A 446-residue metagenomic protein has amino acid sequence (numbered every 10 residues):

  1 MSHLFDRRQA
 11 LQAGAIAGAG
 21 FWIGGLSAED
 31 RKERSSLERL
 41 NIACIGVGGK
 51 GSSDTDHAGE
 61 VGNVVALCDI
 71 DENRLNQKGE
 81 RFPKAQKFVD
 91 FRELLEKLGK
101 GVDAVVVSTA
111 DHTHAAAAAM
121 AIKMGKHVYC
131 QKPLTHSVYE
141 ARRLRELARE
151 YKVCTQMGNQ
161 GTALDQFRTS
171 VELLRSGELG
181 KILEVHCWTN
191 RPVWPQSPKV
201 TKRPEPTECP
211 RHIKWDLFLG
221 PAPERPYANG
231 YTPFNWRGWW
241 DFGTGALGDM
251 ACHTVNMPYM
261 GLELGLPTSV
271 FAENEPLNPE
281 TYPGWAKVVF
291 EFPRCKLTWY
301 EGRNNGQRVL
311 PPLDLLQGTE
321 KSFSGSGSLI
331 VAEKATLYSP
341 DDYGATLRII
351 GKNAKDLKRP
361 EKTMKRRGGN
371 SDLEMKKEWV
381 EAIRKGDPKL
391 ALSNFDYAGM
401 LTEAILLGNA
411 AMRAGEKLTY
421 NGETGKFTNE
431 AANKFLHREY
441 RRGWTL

Functional and structural regions predicted by a protein language model:
M1-A17: N-terminal secretory signal peptides and thylakoid transit peptides that target proteins across membranes
G14-F82, G161-L164, L174, P258: N-terminal Rossmann-like dinucleotide-binding module
V64, K84, V102, L179-I182: Local beta-strand N-terminus motif with an aromatic residue
Q86-D90: Conserved SAM-binding strand-loop segment of SAM-dependent methyltransferases
E93-K100: Short amphipathic alpha-helix with an adjacent loop that forms part of the alpha/beta core around
V105-V106: N-terminal Rossmann-like NAD(P) cofactor-binding module of classical short-chain dehydrogenase/reductase
A110-D111, A115-A163, G177: Beta-strand-loop-alpha-helix segment that lines the small-molecule cofactor/substrate pocket of alpha/beta enzymes
T169, K181, H186-P192, Q196-D396 (+1 more regions): Contiguous beta-strand/loop segments that form the cofactor/metal-binding neighborhood of enzyme cores
